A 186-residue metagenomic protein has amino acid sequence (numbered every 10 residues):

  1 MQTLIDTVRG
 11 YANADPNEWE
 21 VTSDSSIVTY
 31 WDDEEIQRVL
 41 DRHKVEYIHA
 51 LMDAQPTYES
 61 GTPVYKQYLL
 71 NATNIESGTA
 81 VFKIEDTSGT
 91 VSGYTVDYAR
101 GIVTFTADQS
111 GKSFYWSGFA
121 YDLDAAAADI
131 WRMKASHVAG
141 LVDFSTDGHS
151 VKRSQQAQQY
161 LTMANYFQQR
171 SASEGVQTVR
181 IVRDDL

Functional and structural regions predicted by a protein language model:
M1-Y121, D129, M133, S173-L186: Conserved short "hinge" loops at termini or chain/domain junctions
A127-A128, R132-S136, A157, A164 (+1 more regions): Small-residue hotspots
A135-S150: Short E/K-rich amphipathic alpha-helical oligomerization segments
H149-L161: An exposed acidic His-Trp-rich patch
